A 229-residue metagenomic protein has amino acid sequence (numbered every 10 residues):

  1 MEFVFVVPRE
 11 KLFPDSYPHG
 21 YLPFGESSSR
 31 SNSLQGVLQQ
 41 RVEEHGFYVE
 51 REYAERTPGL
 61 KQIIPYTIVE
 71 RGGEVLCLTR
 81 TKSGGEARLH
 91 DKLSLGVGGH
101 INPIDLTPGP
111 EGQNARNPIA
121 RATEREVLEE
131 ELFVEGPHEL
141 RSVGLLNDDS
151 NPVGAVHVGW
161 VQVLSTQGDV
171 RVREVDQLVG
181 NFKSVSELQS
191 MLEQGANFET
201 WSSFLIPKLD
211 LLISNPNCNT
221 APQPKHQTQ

Functional and structural regions predicted by a protein language model:
M1-Q177, K183-Q229: N-terminal leader/linker segments that precede catalytic domains of diphosphate-processing enzymes
